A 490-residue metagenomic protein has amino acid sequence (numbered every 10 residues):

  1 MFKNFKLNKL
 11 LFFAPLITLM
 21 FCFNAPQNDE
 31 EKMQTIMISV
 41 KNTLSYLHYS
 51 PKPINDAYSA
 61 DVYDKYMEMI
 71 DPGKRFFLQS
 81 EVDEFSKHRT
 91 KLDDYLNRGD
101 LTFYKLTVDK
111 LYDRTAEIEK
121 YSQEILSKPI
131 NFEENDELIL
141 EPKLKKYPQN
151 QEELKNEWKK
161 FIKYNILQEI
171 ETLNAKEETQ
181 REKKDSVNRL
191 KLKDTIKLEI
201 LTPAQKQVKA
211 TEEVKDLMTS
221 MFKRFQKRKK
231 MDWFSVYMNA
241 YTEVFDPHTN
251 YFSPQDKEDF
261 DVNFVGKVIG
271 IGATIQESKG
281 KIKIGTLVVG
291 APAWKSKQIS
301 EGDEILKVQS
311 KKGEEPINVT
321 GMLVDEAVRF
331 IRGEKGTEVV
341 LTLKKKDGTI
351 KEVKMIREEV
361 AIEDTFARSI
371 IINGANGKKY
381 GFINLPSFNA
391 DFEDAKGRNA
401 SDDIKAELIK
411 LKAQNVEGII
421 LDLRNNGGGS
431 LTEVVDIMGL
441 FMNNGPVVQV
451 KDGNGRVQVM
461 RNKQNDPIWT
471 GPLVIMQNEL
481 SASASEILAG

Functional and structural regions predicted by a protein language model:
F5-K9, T18-E31: Bacterial Sec-dependent signal peptides at the C-terminal "C-region" and cleavage site
F23-N28, S45-N55, K223-K230, D246-V268 (+3 more regions): Cleft-lining beta-strand/loop regions that shape enzyme active-site pockets
N28-D71: N-terminal mature-domain "stem" immediately C-terminal to a signal peptide or N-terminal signal-anchor/transmembrane
T35, S39, A57, D61 (+22 more regions): Extracytoplasmic/secreted proteins, especially bacterial periplasmic and envelope-associated proteins
M37-Y49, M67, K87-K91, D216-S220 (+1 more regions): Acidic/histidine-rich, surface-exposed loop or edge segments in extracytoplasmic proteins
K52, E68-M69, T90, Y104 (+5 more regions): PDZ/PDZ-like domain segments forming the peptide/carboxylate-binding groove, activating on the N-terminal beta-strands
I54-A60, M67-P142, F222-E277, E338-V340 (+1 more regions): Extended, small/polar residue-biased N-terminal targeting/export presequences and adjacent propeptide/linker tracts
